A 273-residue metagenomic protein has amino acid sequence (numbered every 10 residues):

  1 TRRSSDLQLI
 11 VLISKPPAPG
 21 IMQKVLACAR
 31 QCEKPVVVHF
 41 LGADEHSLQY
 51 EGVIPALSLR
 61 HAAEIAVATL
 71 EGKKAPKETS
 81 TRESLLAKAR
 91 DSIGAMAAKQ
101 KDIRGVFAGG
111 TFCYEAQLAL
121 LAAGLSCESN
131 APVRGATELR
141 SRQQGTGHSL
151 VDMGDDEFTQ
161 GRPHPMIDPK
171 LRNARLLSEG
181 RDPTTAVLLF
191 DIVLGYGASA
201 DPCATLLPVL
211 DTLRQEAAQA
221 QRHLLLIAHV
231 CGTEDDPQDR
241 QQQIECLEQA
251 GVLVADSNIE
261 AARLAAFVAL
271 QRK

Functional and structural regions predicted by a protein language model:
T1-S4: Short, small-residue-biased leader/transition segments that mark boundaries at the very start of proteins
L7, K15-G20, I192-A200: Glycine-rich, proline-tolerant flexible connector loops at the mouths of alpha/beta enzymes
Q8-L9, V187: Residues at the N-termini of beta-strands
L9-S14, V25-C28, E33-F40: Signature of multi-pass transmembrane helix bundles
P17-M22, T233, P237: Phosphate/ribose-phosphate-bearing ligand recognition and processing surfaces, centered on ADP-ribose/NAD(+/P+) systems
Q31-V36, Q215-L225: A short helix->loop->beta-strand "cap" motif at the edges of active sites that frequently abuts
K34-A198, P202, L225-A255, A261-K273: ATP-dependent carboxylate/acyl-activation modules
P202-V209: Charged helix-capping and loop-helix junction motifs
